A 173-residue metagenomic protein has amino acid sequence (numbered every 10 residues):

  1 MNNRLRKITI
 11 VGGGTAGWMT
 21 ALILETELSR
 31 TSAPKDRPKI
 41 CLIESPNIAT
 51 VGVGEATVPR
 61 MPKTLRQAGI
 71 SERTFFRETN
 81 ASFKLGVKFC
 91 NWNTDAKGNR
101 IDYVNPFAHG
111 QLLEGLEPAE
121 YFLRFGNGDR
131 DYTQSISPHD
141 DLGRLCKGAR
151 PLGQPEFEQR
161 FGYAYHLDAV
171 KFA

Functional and structural regions predicted by a protein language model:
N3-C41: N-terminal Rossmann-like FAD-binding beta1-loop-alpha1 element of flavoenzymes
G12, I48-V53, A164: A short N-terminal beta->alpha junction/helix N-cap motif
L42-N47: Conserved acidic E/D residue at the C-terminus of a beta-strand in Rossmann-like folds
A49-R144: Dinucleotide-binding Rossmann-like beta1-alpha1 core, especially the glycine-rich loop that anchors the ADP
G143-G153: Alpha-helix N-cap/helix-start capping residues at coil-to-helix junctions, especially the first residue of tandem
P151-F161: Short glycine/proline-rich turn/loop motifs
Q159-A173: Short beta-strand to alpha-helix junction loop
